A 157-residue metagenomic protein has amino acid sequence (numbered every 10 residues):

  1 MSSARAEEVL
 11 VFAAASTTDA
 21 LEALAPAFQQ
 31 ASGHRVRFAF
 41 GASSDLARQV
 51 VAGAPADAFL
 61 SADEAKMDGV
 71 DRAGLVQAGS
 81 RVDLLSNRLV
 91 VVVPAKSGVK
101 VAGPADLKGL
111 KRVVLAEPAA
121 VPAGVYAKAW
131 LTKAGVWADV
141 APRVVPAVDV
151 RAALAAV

Functional and structural regions predicted by a protein language model:
M1-R5: C-terminal segment of classical bacterial N-terminal signal peptides
A6-A120: N-terminal segment of the mature folded domain
A25-A31, P104-A147, L154-A156: Ligand-binding cleft/hinge of the Venus flytrap
Q49, A156-V157: CheY-like receiver
